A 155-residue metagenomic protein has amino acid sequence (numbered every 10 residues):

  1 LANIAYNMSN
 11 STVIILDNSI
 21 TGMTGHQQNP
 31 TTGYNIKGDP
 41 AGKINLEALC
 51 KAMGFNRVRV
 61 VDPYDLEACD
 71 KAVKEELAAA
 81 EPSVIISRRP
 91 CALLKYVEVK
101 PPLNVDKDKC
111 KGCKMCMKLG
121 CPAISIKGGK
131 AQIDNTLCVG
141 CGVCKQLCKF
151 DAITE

Functional and structural regions predicted by a protein language model:
L1-I86, V97: Thiamine diphosphate
V13, M23-G25, K95-Y96, L119 (+2 more regions): Extended hydrophobic-aromatic, low-complexity segments
L16-N18, V61-Y64, S87-P90, K107-D108 (+2 more regions): Fold-independent oxyanion-binding glycine-rich loops and adjacent beta-strand/coil segments at enzyme active sites
A41-G42, A68, P102, K130 (+1 more regions): Residue-level preference for nonpolar/small residues embedded in alpha-helices
E75-I126: Glycine/aspartate-rich loop-and-adjacent alpha/beta segment that forms the canonical ThDP
K111-Q132, V143-E155: Iron-sulfur cluster-binding cysteine motifs and their immediate structural context in ferredoxin-like electron-transfer
L137-C138, C144: Phosphate-binding active sites in nucleotide-utilizing proteins
